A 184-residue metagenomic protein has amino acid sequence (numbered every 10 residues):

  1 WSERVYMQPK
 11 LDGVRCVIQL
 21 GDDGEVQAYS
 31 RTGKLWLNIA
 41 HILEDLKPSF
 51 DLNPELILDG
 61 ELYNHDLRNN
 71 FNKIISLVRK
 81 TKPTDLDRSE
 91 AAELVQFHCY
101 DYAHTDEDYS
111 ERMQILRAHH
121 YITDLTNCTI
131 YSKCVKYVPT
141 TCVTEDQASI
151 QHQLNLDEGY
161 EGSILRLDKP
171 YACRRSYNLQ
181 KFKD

Functional and structural regions predicted by a protein language model:
W1-S2, Q147: Short secondary-structure boundary micro-motifs
S2-T129: Covalent nucleotidyltransferase
E55, S132, Y160-G162: Short secondary-structure junction motifs
C134-K136: Polybasic (Lys/Arg-rich)
V138-D184: Amphipathic alpha-helical
